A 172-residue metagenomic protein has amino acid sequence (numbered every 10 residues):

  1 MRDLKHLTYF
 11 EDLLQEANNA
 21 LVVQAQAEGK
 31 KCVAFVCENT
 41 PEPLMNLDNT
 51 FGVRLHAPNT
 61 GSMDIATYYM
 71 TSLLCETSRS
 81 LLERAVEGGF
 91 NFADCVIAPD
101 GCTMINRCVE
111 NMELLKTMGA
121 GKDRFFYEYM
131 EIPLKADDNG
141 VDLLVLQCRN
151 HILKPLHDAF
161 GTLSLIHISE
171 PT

Functional and structural regions predicted by a protein language model:
M1-S164: Trp/Phe/Arg-rich N-terminal binding region typifying the photolyase-homology
L163-T172: Residue-level detector of conserved catalytic or cofactor/ligand-binding positions in enzyme active sites
